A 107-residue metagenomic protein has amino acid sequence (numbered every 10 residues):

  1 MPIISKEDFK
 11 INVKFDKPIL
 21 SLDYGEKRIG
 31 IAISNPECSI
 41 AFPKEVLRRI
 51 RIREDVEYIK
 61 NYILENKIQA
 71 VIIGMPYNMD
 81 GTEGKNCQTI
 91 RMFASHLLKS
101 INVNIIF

Functional and structural regions predicted by a protein language model:
M1-L20, K27, I33-F107: Phosphate- and other anionic-substrate recognition elements at nucleic-acid/protein interfaces
